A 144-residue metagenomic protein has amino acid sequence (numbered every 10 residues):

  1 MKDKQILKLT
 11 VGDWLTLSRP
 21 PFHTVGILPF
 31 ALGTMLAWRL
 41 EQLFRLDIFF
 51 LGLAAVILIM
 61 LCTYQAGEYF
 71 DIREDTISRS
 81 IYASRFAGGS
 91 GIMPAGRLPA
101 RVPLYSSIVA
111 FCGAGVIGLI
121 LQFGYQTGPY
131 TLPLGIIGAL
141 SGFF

Functional and structural regions predicted by a protein language model:
M1-I27: Cytosolic-side membrane-entry/anchor segment at the start of a transmembrane helix
M1-I6, D47-M60, T76-S84, P103-F111 (+1 more regions): Hydrophobic alpha-helical transmembrane segments
K2-V11, F70-L98: Cytosolic, membrane-interface loops and tails of multi-pass inner-membrane proteins
L17-A37, V109-G113: The first (N-terminal) embedded transmembrane alpha-helix
T24-G26, L40, D75-S78, S106: Active-site-proximal flexible loops/turns
L28-L32, L36-I72, P129-F143: Membrane-embedded alpha-helical segments that form the functional core of polytopic membrane enzymes, especially those
M35-R39, I72-R73, G115-G124: Short regulatory "switch" loops immediately downstream of catalytic or recognition motifs within protein catalytic
G89-F144: Intramembrane alpha-helical segments
